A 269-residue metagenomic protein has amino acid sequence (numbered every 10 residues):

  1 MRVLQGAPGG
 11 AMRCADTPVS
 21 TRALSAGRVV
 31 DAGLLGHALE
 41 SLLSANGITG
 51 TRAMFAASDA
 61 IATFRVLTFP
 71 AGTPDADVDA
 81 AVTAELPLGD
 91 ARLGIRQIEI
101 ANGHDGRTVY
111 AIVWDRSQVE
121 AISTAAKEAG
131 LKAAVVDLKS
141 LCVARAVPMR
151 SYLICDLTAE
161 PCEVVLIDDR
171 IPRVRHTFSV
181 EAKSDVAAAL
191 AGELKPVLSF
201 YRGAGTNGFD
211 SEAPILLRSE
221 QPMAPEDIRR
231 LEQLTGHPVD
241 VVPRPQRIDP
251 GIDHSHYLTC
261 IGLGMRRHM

Functional and structural regions predicted by a protein language model:
M1-M269: Hydrophobic/aromatic-enriched cytosolic interaction surfaces used to assemble or bind macromolecules
